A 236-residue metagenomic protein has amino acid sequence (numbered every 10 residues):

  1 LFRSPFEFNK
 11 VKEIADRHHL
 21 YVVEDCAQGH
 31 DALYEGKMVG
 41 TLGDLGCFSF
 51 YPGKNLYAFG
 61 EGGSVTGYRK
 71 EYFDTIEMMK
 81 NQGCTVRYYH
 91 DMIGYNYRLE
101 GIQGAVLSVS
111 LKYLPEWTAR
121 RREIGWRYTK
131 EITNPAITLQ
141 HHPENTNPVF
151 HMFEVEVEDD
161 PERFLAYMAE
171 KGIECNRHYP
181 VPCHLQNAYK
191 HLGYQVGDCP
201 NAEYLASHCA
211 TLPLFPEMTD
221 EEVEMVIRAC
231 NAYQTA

Functional and structural regions predicted by a protein language model:
S4-R17, Y21, L33, Y68-A236: PLP-dependent aminotransferase class I/II
E24-F59, R87-D91: Conserved active-site segment immediately N-terminal to the catalytic lysine that forms the internal aldimine
A27-Q28, Y51, E61, E77-N81 (+1 more regions): Histidine-centered beta-alpha loop that forms part of the nucleotide-sugar donor binding/catalytic region in diverse
M38-L42, V65, G193-V196: Short, hinge-like loop/turn segments at secondary-structure boundaries
L42-G43, E61-G62, F153, M168: Acidic, glycine-centered active-site loop in nucleotide-sugar glycosyltransferases
A58-G62, L107: Adenylate-forming
